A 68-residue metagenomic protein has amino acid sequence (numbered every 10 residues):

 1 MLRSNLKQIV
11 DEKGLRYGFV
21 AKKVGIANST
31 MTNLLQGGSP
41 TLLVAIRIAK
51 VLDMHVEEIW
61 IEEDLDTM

Functional and structural regions predicted by a protein language model:
S4, G14-L15, P40-L43: Residue-level signal for the short linker/turn that defines the boundary of a DNA-recognition helix
Q8-I9, K13, K22, N33 (+2 more regions): Short, charged recognition helix plus adjacent turn of helix-turn-helix-like nucleic-acid-binding domains
F19, T30, E58: Residues in the helix-turn-helix
I26-P40: Recognition helix of helix-turn-helix/homeodomain-like DNA-binding domains that insert into the DNA major groove
G37-K50: Short, basic-rich loop-to-helix N-cap that marks the start of a DNA-contacting helix
